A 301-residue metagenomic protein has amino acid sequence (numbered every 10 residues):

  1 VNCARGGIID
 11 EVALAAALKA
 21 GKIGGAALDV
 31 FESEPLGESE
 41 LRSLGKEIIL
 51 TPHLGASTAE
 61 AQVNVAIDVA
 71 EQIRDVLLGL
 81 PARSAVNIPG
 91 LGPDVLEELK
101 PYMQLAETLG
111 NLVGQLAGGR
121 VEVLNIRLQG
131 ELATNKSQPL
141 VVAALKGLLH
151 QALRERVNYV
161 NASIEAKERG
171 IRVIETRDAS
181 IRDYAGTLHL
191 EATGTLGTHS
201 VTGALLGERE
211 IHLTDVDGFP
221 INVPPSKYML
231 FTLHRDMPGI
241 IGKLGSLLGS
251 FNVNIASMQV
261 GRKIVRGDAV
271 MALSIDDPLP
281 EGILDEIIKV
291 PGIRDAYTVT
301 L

Functional and structural regions predicted by a protein language model:
C3-A117, T300: Rossmann-like dinucleotide-binding domain for NAD(H)/NADP(H)
G90-L301: A conserved regulatory-domain signal marking ACT and ACT-like small-molecule sensing domains and adjacent regulatory
